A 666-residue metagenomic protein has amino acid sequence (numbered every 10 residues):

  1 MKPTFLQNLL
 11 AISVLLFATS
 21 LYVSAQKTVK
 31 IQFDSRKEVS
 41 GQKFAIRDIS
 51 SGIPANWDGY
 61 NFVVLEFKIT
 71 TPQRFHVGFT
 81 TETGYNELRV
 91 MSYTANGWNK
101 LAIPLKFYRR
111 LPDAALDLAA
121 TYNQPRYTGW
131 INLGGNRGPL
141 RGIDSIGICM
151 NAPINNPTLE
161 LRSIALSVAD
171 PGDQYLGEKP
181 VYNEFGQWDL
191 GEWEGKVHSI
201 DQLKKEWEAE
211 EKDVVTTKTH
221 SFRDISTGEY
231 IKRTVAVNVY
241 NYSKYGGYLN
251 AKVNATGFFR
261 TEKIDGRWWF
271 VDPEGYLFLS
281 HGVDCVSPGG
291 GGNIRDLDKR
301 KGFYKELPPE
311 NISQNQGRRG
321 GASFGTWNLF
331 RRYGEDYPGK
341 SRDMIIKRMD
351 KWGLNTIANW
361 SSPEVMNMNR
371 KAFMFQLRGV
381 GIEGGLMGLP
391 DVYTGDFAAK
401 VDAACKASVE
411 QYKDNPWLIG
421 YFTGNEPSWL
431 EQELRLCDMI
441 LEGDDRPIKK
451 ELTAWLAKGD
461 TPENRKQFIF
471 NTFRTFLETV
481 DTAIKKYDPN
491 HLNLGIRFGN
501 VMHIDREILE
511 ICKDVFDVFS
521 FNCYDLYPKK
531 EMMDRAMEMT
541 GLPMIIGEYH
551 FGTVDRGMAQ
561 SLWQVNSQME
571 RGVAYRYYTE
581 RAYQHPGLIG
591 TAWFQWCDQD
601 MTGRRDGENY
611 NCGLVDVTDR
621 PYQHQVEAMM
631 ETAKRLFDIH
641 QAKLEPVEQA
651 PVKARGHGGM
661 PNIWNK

Functional and structural regions predicted by a protein language model:
R36-G134, P139-G142, N155-L159: Extracellular ligand-binding interfaces
I148-N155: Short beta-strand-plus-loop segments that form exposed binding edges in beta-rich domains
K196-M368, G384-W417, E463-N471: Active-site-adjacent substrate/metal-binding segments within catalytic domains of carbohydrate-active enzymes
V283-R300, N367-E383, K413-P416, T423-A457 (+1 more regions): Aromatic- and acidic-residue-enriched segments that line the glycan-binding/catalytic groove of carbohydrate-active
G321-N328, G384-D391, P462, N500 (+2 more regions): Active-site clefts of carbohydrate-active enzymes
L418-G420, G424-N425, Y549, W563-L614: Substrate-binding cleft of secreted/luminal carbohydrate-active enzymes
D438-K449, F594-K666: Aromatic-rich peripheral "rim/lid" segments of glycoside hydrolase catalytic domains that contact and position glycan
F470-T482, D488-S561, E580: Glycoside hydrolase catalytic-domain groove-lining segments
